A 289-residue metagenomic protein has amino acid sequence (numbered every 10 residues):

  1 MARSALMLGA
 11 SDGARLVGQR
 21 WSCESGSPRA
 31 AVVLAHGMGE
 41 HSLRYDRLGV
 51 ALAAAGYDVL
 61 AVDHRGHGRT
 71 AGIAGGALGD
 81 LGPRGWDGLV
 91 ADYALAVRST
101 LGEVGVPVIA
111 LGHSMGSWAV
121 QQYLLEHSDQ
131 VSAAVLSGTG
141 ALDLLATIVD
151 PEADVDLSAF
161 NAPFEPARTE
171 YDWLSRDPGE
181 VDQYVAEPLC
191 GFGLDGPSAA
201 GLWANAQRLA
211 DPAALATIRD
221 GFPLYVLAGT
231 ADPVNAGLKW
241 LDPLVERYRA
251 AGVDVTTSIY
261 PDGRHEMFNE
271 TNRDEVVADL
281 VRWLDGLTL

Functional and structural regions predicted by a protein language model:
M1-C23: N-terminal cap/lid segment of alpha/beta-hydrolase-fold proteins
R29, H36-E40, S114-M115, T230-A231: Active-site glycine-rich loops that stabilize anionic/oxyanionic intermediates across multiple enzyme folds
S42-R44, G49-G75: Conserved alpha/beta-hydrolase
D80-G102: Alpha/beta-hydrolase active-site loop
L111-L194: Alpha/beta-hydrolase-fold enzymes
V226-A228: Short beta-strand/loop motif that positions the catalytic acidic residue of the alpha/beta-hydrolase fold
A231-P243: Conserved alpha/beta-hydrolase "acid-adjacent" motif
A251-L289: Catalytic active-site module of serine/aspartate enzymes centered on a nucleophile-bearing elbow/loop
